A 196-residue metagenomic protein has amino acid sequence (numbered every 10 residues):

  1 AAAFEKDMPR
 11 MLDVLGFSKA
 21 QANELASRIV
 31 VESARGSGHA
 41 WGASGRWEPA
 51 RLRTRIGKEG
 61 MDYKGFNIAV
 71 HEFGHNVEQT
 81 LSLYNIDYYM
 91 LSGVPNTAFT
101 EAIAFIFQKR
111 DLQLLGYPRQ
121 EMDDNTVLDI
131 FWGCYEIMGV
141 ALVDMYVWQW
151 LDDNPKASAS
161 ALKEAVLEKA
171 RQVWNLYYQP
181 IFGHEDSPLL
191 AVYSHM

Functional and structural regions predicted by a protein language model:
A1-M196: Cation-handling catalytic/transport regions enriched in His/Asp/Glu
